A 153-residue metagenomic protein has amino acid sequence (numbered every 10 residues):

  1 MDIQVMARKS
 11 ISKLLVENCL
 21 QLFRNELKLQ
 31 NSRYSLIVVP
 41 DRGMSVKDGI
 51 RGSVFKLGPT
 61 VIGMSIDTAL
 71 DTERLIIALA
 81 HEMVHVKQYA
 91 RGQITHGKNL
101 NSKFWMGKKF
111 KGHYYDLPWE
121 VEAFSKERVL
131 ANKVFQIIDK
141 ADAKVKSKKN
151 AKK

Functional and structural regions predicted by a protein language model:
M1-K9, Y34-V46: Hydrophobic or amphipathic, alpha-helical segments that drive membrane association/targeting
M1-N18, M106-G107, A143-K153: N-terminal intrinsically disordered, low-complexity tails enriched in polar/charged
D2, E26-R33, Q93-T95, V134-D142: Surface-exposed helix-capping loop/turn segments at secondary-structure junctions
I11-S32: Zn2+-dependent metallopeptidase catalytic core
G43-E73: Active-site scaffold of zinc-dependent metalloenzymes
E73-I77, Y89-V121: Post-HEXXH active-site segment of zinc metalloproteases
A80-Q88: Short active-site segment of divalent metal-dependent hydrolases/proteases that encodes the spacing between
H113-D116, E120, S125-K153: Long, well-structured alpha-helical subdomains associated with metal-dependent extracellular/ecto-lumenal hydrolases
